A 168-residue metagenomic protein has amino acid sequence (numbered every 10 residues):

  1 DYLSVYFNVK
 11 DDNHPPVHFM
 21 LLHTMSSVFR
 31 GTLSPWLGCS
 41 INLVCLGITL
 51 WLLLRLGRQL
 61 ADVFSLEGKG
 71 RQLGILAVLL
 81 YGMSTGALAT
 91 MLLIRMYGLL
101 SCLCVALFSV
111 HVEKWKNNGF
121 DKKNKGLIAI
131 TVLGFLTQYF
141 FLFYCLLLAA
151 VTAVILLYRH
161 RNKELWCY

Functional and structural regions predicted by a protein language model:
Y2-H23, T32: Membrane-proximal lumenal/periplasmic loop motifs of glycosylation machinery
P16, M20, V28-I48: Loop-to-helix entry region of an early transmembrane alpha helix in multi-pass inner-membrane enzymes
S40-S65, A106: Transmembrane-helix motifs of polytopic, lipid-linked glycan transferases
L53-M83: Transmembrane-helix signature of polytopic, membrane-embedded enzymes that assemble or transfer cell-envelope glycans
A61, G68, L107-K125, G134: Membrane-interface transmembrane helices that cradle and orient dolichyl/undecaprenyl
A77, T90, K123-Y139, A150: Membrane-interface alpha helices of multi-pass inner-membrane proteins
L92-Y97: Short acidic/glycine- and proline-prone juxtamembrane loop motifs at membrane-interface regions of multi-pass membrane
G126-V132, R159-Y168: Hydrophobic alpha-helical membrane-interfacial segments at the cytosolic entry of transmembrane helices
